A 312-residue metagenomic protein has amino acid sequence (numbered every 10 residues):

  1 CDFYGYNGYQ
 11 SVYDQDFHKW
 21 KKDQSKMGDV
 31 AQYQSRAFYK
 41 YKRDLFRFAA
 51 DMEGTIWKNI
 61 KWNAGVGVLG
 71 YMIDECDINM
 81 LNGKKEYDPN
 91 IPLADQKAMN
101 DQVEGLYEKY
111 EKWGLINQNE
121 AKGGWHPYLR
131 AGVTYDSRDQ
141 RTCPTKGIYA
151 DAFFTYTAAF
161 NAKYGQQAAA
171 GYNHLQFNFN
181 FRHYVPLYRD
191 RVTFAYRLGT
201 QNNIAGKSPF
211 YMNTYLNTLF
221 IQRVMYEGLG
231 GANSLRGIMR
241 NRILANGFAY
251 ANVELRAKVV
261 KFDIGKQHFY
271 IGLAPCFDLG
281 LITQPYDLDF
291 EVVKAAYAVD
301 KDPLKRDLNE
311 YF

Functional and structural regions predicted by a protein language model:
C1-R130, G228-L229, N233: Gram-negative/organellar outer-membrane beta-barrel architecture
C1-Y9, M52, A64, V133 (+5 more regions): Generic low-polarity alpha-helical segments
H18, D77-E111, P127, R191 (+1 more regions): Outer-membrane beta-barrel transmembrane domain signature
F46-D51, Y135-D136, V259: Short alpha-helical segments and helix-capping/turn motifs at coil-helix boundaries
T55, G67-L69, D136, T155 (+1 more regions): Structured loops at beta-to-helix junctions and adjacent beta-edge loops in soluble globular domains
W57, H268-I271: A broad structural signal for short, well-ordered beta-strand segments within beta-sheet-rich domains
N119, L129-G132, Q140-Q267, C276 (+3 more regions): C-terminal outer-membrane beta-barrel translocator/porin domains of Gram-negative envelope proteins and their
